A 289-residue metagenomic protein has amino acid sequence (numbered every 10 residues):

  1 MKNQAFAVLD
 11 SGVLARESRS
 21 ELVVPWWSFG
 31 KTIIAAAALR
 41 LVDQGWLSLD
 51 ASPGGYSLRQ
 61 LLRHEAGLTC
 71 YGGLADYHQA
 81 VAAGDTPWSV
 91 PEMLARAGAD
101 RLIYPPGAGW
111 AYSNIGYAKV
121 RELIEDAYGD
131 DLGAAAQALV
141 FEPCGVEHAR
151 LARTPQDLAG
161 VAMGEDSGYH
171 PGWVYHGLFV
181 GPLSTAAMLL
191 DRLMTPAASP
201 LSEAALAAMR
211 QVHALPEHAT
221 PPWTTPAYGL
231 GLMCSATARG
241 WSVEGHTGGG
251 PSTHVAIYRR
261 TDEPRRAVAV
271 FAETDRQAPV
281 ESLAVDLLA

Functional and structural regions predicted by a protein language model:
M1-P25, E125, D130, Q137 (+1 more regions): Catalytic loop of the DD-peptidase/beta-lactamase superfamily, centered on the K-T-G motif and neighboring
K2-A5, D10-S11, S18-S113: Active-site-proximal loop and beta-strand segments within enzyme catalytic domains
R16, R101-P106, E147-A162: Glycine- and aromatic-rich loop/turn segments at beta-sheet edges
W27-L47, L61, A97-G98, W110-V140 (+2 more regions): Alpha-helical scaffold elements that line and support the substrate/ligand-binding pocket of soluble hydrolases
R40-Y56, A127-P155, P200-A207: Short, well-structured active-site flanking segments
R63-G73, P143-R153, A214-T220: Secretory-pathway/luminal and periplasmic proteins that interact with or process carbohydrate-rich
L68, Y117, T274-R276: Solvent-exposed loop/turn segments at secondary-structure junctions within structured extracellular/periplasmic domains
A82-G84, T154-H176, M233-S235: Carbohydrate-binding/catalytic loop surfaces
